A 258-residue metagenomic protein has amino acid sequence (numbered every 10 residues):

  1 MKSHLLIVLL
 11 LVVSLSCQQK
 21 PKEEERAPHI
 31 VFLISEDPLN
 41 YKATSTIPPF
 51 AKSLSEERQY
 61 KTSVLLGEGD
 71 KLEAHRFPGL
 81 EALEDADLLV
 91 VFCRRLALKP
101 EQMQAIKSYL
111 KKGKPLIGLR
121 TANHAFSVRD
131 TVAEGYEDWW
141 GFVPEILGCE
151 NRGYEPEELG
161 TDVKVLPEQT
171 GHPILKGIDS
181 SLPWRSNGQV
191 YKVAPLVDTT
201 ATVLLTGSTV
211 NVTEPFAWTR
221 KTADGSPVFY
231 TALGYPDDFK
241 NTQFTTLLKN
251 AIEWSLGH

Functional and structural regions predicted by a protein language model:
K2-V8: Sec-dependent signal peptide recognition, specifically the positively charged N-region followed immediately by
L15-S16: C-terminal motif of bacterial Sec signal peptides marking the signal peptidase cleavage site
P21-P28, I34, E56, T209-P215 (+1 more regions): Extracellular ligand-binding/catalytic regions of CAZymes and related secreted enzymes and adhesion modules
H29-A125: Helical hinge/lid and interdomain linker segments adjacent to catalytic or ligand-binding clefts that mediate domain
L33, L96-K176: A glycine-rich, often tryptophan-bearing local segment used as a flexible ligand/cofactor-contacting loop or short
A51, K107, L175, K249-E253: Non-transmembrane alpha-helical segments in soluble domains of secreted/periplasmic/extracellular proteins
S55, Q59-S63, A74, D85 (+1 more regions): Catalytic beta-strand/loop cores that center a nucleophilic Ser/Cys/Thr and support acyl-enzyme chemistry
W139-I146, S180, W184-T199, T245-H258: Oxidoreductase and adenylate-handling cofactor-binding alpha/beta cores
